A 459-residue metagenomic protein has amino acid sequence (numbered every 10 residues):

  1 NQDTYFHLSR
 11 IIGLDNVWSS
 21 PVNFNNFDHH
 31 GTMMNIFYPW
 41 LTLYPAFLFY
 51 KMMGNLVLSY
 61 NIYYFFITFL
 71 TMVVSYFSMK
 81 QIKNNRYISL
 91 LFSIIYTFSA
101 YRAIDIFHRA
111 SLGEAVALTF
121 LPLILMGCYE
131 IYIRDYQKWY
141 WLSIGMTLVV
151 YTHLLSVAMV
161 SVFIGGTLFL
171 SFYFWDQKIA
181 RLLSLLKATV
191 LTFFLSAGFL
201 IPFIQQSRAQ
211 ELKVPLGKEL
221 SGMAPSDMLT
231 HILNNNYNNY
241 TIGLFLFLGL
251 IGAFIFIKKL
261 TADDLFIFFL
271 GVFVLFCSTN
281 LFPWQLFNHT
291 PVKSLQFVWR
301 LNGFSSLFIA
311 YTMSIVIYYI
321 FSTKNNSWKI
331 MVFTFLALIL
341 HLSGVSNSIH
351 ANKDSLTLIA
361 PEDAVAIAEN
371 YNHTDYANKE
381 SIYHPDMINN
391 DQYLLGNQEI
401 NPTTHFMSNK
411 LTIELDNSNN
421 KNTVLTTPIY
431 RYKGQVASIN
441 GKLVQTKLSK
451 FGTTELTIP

Functional and structural regions predicted by a protein language model:
N1-I82, R86-P122, G127, L155: Active-site lumenal/periplasmic loops and adjacent helix-entry segments of GT-C-fold, multi-pass membrane
L14-V22, I88-R109, L195-V214, F266-Q296 (+1 more regions): Membrane-interface helix-loop junctions at the exits of transmembrane helices
I124-K138: Membrane-interface transmembrane helices that cradle and orient dolichyl/undecaprenyl
G127, W139-L154, A188-F194: Membrane-interface alpha helices of multi-pass inner-membrane proteins
V160-L191: Perimembrane helix-loop-helix junctions
W175-L185, I251-S278: Membrane-interface helix-loop-helix junctions at transmembrane boundaries of multi-pass membrane enzymes, predominantly
L182-L185, T189-I255, E369-N372: Periplasmic/ER-lumenal interhelical loops and adjacent helix-loop junctions in multi-pass membrane proteins
Y383-P459: Active-site-proximal, structured, solvent-exposed surfaces of multi-pass membrane proteins that position macromolecular
